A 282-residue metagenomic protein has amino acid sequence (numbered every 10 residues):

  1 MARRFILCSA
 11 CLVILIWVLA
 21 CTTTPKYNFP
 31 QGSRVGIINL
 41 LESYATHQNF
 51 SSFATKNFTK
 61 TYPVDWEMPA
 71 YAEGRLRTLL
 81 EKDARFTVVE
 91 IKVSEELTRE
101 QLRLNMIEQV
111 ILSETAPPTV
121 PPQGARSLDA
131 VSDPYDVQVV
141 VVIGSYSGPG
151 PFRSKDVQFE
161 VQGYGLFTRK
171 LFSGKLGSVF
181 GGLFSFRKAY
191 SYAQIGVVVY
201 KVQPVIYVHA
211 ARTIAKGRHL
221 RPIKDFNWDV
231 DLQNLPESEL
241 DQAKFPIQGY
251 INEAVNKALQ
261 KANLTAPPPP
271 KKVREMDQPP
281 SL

Functional and structural regions predicted by a protein language model:
M1, I14-I16, T61: Charged, low-complexity surface segments at secondary-structure and domain boundaries
M1-A10: Bacterial N-terminal signal peptides that target proteins for export
F5, I16, N39-S52: Short, compositionally biased low-complexity segments
S9-L12, T22: Secreted/luminal cysteine- and crosslink-motif detector
V18-A20: C-terminal motif of bacterial Sec signal peptides marking the signal peptidase cleavage site
T22-A45, S147, P151-L282: C-terminal/domain-edge helix-coil "capping" segments
S51-Y164, Y192-G196, Y200-A211: N-terminal segment of the mature soluble domain
